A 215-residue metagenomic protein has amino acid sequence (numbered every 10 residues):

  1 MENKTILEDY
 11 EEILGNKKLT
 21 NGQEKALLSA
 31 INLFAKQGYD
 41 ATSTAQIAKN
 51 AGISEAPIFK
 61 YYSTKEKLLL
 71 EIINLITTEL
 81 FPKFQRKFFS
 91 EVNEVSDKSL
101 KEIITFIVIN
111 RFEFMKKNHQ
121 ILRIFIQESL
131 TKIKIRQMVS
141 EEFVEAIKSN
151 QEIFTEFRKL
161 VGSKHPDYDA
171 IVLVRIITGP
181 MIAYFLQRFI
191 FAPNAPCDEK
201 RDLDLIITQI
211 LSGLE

Functional and structural regions predicted by a protein language model:
M1-N21: N-terminal intrinsically disordered/low-complexity leader segments
K25, L33-K67, E71: Helix-turn-helix
A26-F34, R111, I210: Short hydrophobic clusters on alpha-helical segments that form packing/core surfaces in small helical domains
E71, K87-K117, A170: Hydrophobic alpha-helical connector segments
T78-F81, K101-Q127, T178, I182: Helical hydrophobic small-molecule/effector-binding pocket
F84-N93, F114-Q137, L186-I190: Amphipathic alpha-helical segments used for helix-helix packing
E102, E113, K117, R123-I126 (+4 more regions): Amphipathic alpha-helical packing segments from all-alpha helical-bundle domains
R158-T208: Hydrophobic/aromatic-rich alpha-helical bundle segments in the mid-to-C-terminal region
